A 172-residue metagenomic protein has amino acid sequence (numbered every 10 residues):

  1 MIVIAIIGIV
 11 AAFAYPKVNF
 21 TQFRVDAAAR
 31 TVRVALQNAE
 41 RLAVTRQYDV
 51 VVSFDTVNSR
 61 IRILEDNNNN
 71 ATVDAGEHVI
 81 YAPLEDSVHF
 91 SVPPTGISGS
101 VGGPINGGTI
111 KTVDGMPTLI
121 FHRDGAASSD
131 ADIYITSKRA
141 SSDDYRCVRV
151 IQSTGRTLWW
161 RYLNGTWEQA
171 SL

Functional and structural regions predicted by a protein language model:
M1-I4, I9-R33, Q37-R41, D49 (+1 more regions): N-terminal helix-rich module
